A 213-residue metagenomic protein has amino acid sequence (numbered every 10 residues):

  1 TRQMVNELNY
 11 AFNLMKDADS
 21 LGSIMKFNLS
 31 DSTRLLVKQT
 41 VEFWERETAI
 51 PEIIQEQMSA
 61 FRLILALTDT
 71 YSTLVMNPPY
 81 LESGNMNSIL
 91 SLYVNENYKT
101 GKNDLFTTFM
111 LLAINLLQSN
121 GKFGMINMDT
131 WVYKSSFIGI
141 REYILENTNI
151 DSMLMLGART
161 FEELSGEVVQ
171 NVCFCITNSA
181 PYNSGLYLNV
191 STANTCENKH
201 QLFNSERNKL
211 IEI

Functional and structural regions predicted by a protein language model:
T1-D69, T73: Class I S-adenosyl-L-methionine-dependent methyltransferase module
L65-I213: Signature of N6-adenine DNA methyltransferases within the class I
